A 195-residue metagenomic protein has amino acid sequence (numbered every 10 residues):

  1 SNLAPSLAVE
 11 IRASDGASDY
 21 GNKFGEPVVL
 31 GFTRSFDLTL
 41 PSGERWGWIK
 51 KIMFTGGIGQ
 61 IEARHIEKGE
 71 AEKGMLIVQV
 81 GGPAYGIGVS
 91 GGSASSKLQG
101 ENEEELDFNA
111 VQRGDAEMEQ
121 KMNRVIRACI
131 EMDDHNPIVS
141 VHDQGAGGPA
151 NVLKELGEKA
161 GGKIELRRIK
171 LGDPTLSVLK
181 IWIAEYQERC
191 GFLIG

Functional and structural regions predicted by a protein language model:
S1-G195: Glycine/proline-enriched, intrinsically flexible loops and inter-domain linkers
